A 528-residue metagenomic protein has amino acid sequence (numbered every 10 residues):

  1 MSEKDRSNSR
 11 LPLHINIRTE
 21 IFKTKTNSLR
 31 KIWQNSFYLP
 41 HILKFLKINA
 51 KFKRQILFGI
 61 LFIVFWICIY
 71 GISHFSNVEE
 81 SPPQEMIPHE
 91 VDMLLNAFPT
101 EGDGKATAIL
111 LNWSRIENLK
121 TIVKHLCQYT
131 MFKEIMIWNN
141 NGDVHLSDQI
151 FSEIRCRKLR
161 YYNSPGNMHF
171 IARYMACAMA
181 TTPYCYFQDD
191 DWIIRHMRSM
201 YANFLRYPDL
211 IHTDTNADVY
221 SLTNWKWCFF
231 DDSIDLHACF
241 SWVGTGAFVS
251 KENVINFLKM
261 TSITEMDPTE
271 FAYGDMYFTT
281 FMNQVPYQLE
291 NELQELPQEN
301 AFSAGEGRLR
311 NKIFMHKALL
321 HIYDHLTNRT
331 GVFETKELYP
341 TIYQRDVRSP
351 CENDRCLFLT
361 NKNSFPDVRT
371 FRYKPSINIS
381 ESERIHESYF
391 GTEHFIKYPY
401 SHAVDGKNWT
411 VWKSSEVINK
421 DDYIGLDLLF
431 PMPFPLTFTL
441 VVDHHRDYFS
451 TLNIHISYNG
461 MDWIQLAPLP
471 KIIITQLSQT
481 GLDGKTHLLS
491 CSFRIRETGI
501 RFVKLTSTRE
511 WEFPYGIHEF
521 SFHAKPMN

Functional and structural regions predicted by a protein language model:
E3-P82: N-terminal signal-anchor transmembrane helix specifying type II single-pass membrane topology of secretory-pathway
R30, K47-N77, P99-T107, E117-I122 (+9 more regions): C-terminal catalytic/acceptor-binding lobe
E101, K124-E134: Short, acidic, metal-binding catalytic loop of nucleotide-sugar glycosyltransferases
L111, M131-V144, Y162-N163: Short beta-strand/loop segment that forms part of the nucleotide-sugar
N118, Y162-A172, F271: A short, glycine-/small-residue-rich helix N-cap motif at loop->alpha-helix starts within glycosyltransferase
R157, C177-A178, W192-P268: Conserved catalytic core of nucleotide-sugar-dependent glycosyltransferases
Y174-Y184: Active-site nucleotide-sugar/metal-binding loop of Leloir-type enzymes
E510-N528: Exposed low-complexity, polar/acidic, P/S/T/G-rich flexible segments that act as propeptides, protease-susceptible
